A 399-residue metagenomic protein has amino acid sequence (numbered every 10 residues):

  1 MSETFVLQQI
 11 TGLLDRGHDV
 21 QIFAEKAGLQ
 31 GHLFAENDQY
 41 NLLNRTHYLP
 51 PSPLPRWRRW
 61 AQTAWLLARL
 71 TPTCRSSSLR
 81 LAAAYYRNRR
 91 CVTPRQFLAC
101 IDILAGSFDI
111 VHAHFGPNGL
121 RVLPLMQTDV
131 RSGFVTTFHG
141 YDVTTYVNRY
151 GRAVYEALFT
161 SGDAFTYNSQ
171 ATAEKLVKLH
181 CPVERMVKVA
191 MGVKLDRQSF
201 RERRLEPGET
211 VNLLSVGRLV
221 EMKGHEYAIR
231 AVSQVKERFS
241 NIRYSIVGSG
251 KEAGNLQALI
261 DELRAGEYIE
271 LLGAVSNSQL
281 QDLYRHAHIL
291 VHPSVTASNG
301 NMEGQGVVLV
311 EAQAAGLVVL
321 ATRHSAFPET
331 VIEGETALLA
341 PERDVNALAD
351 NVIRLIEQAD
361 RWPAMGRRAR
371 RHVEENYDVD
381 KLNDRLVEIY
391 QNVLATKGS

Functional and structural regions predicted by a protein language model:
M1-P51, G106-F108, T160, G398: N-terminal subdomain of nucleotide-sugar transferases
A24, G133-H139, G151-F200, G208: Donor nucleotide-sugar binding/catalytic pocket of nucleotide-sugar-dependent glycosyltransferases
T166, R197, E202-K223, I229-V232 (+1 more regions): Conserved donor-binding/catalytic core segment of Leloir-type glycosyltransferases
Q257-S278: Nucleotide-activated donor-binding/catalytic signature segment of Leloir-type glycosyltransferases, i.e., the conserved
A274-V275, D282-A287: Short alpha-helical donor nucleotide-sugar binding micro-motif in glycosyltransferases
R285-G300, L317: Acidic donor-binding loop of glycosyltransferase active sites
L309, A314, V318-A321, V331: Short hydrophobic beta-strand element within catalytic cores of glycosyltransferases and related nucleotide-activated
E333-G334, L338-V345, R354-A359: Conserved acidic donor-binding segment of nucleotide-sugar-dependent glycosyltransferases
